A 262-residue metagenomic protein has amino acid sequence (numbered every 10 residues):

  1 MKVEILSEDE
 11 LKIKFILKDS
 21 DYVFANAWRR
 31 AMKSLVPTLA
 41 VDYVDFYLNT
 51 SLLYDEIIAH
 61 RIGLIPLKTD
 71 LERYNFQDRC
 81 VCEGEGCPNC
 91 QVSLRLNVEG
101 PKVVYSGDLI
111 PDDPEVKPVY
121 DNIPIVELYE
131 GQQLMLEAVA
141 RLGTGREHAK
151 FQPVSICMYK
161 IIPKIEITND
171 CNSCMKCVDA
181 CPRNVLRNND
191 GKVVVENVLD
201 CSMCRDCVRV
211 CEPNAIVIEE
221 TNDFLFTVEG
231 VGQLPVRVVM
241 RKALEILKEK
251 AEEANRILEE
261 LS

Functional and structural regions predicted by a protein language model:
M1-S262: Protein-protein interaction/assembly regions in multi-subunit complexes
